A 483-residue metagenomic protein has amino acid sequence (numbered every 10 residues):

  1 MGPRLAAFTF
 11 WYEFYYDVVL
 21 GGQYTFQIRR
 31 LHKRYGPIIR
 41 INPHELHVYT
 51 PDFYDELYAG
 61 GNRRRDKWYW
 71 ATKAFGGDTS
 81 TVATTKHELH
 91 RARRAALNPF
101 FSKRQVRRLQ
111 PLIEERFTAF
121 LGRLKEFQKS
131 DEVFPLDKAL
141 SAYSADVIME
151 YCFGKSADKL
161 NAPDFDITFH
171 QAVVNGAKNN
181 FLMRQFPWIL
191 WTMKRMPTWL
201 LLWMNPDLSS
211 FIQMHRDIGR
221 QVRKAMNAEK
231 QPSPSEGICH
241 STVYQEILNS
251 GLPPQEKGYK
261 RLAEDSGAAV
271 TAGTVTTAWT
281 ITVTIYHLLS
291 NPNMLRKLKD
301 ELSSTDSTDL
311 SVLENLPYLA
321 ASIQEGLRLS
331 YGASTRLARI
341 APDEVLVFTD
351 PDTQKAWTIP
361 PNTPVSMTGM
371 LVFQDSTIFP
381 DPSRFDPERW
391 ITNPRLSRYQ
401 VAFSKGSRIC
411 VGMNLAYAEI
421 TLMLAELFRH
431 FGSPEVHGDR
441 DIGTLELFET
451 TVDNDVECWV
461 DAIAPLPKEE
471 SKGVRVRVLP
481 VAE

Functional and structural regions predicted by a protein language model:
M1-A92, R107, E114-R123, Y143 (+6 more regions): N-terminal membrane-proximal hinge/A-helix region immediately C-terminal to the signal-anchor transmembrane segment
D17, G22-I28, D309-T353: Conserved cytochrome P450 K-helix E-x-x-R motif and the immediately C-terminal K′/meander segment
D66-A74, R108-I281: Cytochrome P450 heme-thiolate monooxygenase catalytic core
G122, E126, P292-M294, L396 (+1 more regions): Cytochrome P450 heme-binding "Cys pocket" and the immediately downstream C-terminal segment
T276-L289, M423: Short, small-residue alpha-helix embedded
G326, N362, F385, G406 (+1 more regions): Hydrophobic, well-ordered secondary-structure elements that form the walls of internal hydrophobic environments
M367-N393: Conserved cytochrome P450 K-helix/beta-meander segment immediately N-terminal to the heme-binding cysteine loop
A464-E483: C-terminal helix/juxtamembrane-tail motif
